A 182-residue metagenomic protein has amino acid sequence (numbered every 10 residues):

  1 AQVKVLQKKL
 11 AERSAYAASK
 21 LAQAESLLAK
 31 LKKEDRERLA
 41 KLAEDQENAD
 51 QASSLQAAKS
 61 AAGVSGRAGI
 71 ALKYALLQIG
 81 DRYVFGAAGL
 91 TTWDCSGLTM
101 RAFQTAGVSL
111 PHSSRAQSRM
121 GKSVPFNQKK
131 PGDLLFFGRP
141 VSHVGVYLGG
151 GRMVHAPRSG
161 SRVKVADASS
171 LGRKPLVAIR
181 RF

Functional and structural regions predicted by a protein language model:
Q2-K73, L77: Hydrophobic packing segments in regular secondary structure
A58-F182: Peptidoglycan cell-wall recognition and remodeling modules
